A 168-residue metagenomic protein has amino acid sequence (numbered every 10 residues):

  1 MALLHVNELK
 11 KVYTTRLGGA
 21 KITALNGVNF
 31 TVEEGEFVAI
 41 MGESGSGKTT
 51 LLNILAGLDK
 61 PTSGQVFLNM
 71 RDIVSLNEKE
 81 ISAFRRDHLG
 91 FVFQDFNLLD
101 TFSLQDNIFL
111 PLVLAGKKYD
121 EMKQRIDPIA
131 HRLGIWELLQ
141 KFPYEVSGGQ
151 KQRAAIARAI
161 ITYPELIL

Functional and structural regions predicted by a protein language model:
L3-L4, L9-L168: ABC family nucleotide-binding domain
